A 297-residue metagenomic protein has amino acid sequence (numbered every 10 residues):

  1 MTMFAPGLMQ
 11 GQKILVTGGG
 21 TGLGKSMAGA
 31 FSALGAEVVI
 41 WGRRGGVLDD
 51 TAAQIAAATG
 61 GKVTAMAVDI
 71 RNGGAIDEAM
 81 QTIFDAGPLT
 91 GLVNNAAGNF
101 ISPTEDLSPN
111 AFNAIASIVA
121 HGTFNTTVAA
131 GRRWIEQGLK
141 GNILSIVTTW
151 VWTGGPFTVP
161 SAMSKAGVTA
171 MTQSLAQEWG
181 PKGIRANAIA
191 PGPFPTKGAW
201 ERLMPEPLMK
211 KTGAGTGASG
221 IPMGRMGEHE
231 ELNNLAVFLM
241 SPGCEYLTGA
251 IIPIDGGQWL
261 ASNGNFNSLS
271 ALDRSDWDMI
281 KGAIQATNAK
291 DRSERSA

Functional and structural regions predicted by a protein language model:
G18-G22: Conserved glycine-rich cofactor-binding loop
V93, G180, R185, L247-G249: Short, small/polar-rich loop/turn modules that mediate ligand/substrate recognition or access, typified
P103-T104, S108-A116, G217: Substrate-binding pocket helix/loop in short-chain dehydrogenase/reductase
T127, S164, T172: Active-site helix of classical SDR
R132, Q177-P181, E245: Alpha-helical segment proximal to the catalytic Tyr-Lys
P181, P193-G220, S262-D291: A glycine/serine/threonine-rich, flexible loop-to-helix segment that serves as the NAD(P) cofactor-binding "lid"
A188, L208-L247, I252-G256, K281-A297: C-terminal helical subdomain
